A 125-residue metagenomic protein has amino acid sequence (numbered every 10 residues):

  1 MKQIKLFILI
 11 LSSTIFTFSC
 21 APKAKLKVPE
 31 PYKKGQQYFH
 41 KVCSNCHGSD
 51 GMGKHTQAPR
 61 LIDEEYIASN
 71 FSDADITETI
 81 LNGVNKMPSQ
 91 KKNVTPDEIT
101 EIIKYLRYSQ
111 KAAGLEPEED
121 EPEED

Functional and structural regions predicted by a protein language model:
M1-I8: Bacterial N-terminal signal peptides that target proteins for export
T17-S19: C-terminal motif of bacterial Sec signal peptides marking the signal peptidase cleavage site
K23, S49-D50: Cys/His-rich metal-chelating microdomains
K25-P29, H40, P88-D125: Flexible coil segments in periplasmic/lumen-exposed cytochrome c-class electron-transfer proteins
P31, S72, I76, G83 (+1 more regions): Stable alpha-helical elements in mature extracytoplasmic
Y32, Q36, M52-E78: Gly/Gly-Pro-rich "capping" loops immediately C-terminal to redox-active cysteine motifs in periplasmic/lumenal
Q37-G48, P59-R60, E78, N85-S89 (+1 more regions): C-type cytochrome heme c attachment motif
S49, E64, N82-G83, S109-A112: Generic structural signal for alpha-helix termini and adjacent loop/cap motifs
